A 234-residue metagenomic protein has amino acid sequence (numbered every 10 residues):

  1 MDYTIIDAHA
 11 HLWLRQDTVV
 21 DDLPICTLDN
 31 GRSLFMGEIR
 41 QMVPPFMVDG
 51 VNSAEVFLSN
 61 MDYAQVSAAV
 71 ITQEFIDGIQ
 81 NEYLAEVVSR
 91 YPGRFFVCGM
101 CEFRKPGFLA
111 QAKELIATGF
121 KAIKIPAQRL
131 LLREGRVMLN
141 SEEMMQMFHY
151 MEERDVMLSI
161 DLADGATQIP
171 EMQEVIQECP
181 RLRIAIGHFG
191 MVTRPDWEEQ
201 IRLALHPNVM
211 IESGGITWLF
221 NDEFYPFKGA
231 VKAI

Functional and structural regions predicted by a protein language model:
M1-I234: Helix-coil boundary/capping segments in enzymes
